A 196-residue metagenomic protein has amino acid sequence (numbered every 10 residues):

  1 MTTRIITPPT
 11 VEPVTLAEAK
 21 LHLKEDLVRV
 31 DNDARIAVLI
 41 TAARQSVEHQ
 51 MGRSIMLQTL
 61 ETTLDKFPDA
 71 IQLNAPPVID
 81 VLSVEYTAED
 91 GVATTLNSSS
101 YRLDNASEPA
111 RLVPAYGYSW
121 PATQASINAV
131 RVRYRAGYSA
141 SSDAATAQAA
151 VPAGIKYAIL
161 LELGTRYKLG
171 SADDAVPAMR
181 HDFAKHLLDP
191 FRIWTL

Functional and structural regions predicted by a protein language model:
M1-L196: Divalent metal-cofactor coordination and adjacent catalytic microenvironments
